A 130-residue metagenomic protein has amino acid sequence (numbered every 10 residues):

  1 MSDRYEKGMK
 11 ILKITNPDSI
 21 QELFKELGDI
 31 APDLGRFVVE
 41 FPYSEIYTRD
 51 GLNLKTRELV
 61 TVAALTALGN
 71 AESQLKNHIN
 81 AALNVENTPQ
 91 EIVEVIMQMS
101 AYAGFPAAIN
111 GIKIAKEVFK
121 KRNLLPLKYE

Functional and structural regions predicted by a protein language model:
M1-K55, I109-E130: Acidic, glycine/proline-rich low-complexity segments that act as flexible tails and inter-domain linkers
I11, P42, N77-H78, V95: A general alpha-helix detector
R36-V39, G69-L75: Short acidic alpha-helix initiation/capping motifs at coil-to-helix transition points, especially at protein N-termini
P42, A64-A71, G104: Short alpha-helix boundary/capping elements
T56-L65, V95-I96: Short, structured motif recognition centered on aromatic/hydrophobic residues
A71-V93, A107-K120: Extended intrinsically disordered, low-complexity coil regions enriched in Ser, Thr, Gly, Ala and often Pro
V93-M97, E130: Beta-strand segments within the central parallel beta-sheet cores of soluble alpha/beta enzyme folds
S100-P106: C-terminal structural segments of small proteins and small subunits
